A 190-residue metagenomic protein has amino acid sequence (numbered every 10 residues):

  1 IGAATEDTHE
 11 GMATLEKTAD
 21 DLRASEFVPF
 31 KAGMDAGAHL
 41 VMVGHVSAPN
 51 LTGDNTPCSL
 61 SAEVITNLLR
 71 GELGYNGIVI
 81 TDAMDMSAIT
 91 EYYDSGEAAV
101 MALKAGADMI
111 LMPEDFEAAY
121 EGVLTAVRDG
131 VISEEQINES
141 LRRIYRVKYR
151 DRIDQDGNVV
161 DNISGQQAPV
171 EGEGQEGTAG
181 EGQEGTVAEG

Functional and structural regions predicted by a protein language model:
I1-Q136, R143: Second-shell residues forming the walls of enzyme active-site clefts
I132-N138, I153-V159: Flexible, glycine/charged-enriched surface loops at secondary-structure junctions
R142-D156: Structural signature of the thiamine diphosphate
N158-G190: Ser/Thr/Gly/Pro-rich low-complexity, disordered linker/stalk segments of secreted and cell-surface proteins
